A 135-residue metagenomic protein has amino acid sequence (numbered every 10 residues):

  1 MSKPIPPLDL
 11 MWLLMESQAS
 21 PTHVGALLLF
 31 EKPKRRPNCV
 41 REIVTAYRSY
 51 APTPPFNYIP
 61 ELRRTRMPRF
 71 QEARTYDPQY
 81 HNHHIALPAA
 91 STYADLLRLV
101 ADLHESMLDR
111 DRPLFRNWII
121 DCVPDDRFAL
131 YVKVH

Functional and structural regions predicted by a protein language model:
M1-H135: Non-catalytic N-terminal regions of enzymes
